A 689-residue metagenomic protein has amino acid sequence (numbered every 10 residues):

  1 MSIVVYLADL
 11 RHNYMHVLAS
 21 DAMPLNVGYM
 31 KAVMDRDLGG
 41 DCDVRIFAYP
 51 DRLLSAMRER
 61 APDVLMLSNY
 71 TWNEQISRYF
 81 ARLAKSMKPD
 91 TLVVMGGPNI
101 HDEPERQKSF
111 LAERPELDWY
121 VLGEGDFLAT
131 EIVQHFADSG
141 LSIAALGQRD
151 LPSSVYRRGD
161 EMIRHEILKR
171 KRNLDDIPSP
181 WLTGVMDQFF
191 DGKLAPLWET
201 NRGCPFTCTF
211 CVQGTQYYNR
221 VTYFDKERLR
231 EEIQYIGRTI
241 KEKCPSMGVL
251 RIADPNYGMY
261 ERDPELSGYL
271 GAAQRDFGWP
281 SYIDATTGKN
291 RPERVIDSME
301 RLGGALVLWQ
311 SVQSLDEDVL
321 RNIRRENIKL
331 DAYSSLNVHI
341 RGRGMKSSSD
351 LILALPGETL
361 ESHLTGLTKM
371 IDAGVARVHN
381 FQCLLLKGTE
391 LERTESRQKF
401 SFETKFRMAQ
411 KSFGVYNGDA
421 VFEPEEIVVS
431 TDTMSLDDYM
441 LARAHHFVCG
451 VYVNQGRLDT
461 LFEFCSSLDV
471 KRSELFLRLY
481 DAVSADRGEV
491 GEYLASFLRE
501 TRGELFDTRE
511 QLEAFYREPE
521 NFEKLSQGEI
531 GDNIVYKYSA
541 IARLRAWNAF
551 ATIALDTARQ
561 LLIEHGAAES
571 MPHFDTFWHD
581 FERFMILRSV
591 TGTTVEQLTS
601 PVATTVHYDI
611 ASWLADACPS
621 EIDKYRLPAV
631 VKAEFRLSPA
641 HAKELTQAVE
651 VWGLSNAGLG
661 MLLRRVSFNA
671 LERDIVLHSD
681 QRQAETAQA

Functional and structural regions predicted by a protein language model:
S2-I3, N13, L146-L197: N-terminal [4Fe-4S]-dependent radical SAM core
S2-L7, D41, R58, D63 (+1 more regions): Radical SAM enzyme core and accessory elements
I3, P62, L117, Y223-F224 (+6 more regions): A structural motif corresponding to the C-terminal lobe/cap of the Radical SAM core domain
V4, D63-V64, L92, V249-R251: Structural motif
Y14-V27: Glycine- and acidic-residue-enriched helix-capping/strand-helix junction motifs
G28-C42, Q274: Short helix-loop-beta junction
D41-L168: Glycine-rich beta-alpha loop elements in corrinoid/cobalamin-binding modules across cobalamin-dependent enzymes
R172-G342: Radical SAM [4Fe-4S] cluster-binding motif and immediate context
